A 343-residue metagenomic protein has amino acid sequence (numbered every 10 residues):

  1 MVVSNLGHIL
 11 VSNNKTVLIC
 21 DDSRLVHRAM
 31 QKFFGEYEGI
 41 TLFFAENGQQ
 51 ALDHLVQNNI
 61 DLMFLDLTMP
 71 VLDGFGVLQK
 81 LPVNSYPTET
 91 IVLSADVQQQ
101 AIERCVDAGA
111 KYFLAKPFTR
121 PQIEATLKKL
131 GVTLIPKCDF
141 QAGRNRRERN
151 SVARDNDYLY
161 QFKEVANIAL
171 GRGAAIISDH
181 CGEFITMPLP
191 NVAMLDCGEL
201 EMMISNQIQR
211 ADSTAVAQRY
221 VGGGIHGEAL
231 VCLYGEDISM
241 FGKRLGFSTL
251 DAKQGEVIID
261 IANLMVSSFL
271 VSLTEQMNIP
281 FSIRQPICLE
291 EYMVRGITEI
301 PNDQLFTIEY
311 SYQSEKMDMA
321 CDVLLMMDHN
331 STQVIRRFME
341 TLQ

Functional and structural regions predicted by a protein language model:
R24-F43: Two-component/phosphorelay signaling modules centered on CheY-like receiver
F44-D53, D73-V77: Helix N-cap/capping motif at the beta->alpha junctions
N58-F64: Active-site beta3 strand of CheY-like receiver
D66, S94: Active-site residues of response regulator receiver
M69: Receiver (REC) domain active-site loop signature in two-component systems and cognate sites in sensor histidine kinases
G76, V97-Y112, E124-A125, I135-C138: Alpha4 helix (beta4-alpha4-beta5 surface) of REC/receiver domains from two-component response regulators
A101, P136, Q141-D251, V257-Q343: Composition-driven recognition of glycine/serine/threonine/acidic- and proline-rich low-complexity segments and repeats
F118-L127: C-terminal output helix
